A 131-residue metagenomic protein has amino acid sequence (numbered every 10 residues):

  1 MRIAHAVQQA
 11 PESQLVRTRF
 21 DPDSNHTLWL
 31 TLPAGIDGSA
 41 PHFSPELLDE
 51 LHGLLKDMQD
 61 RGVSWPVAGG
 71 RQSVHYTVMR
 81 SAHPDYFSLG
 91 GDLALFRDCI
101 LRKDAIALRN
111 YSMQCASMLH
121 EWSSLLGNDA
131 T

Functional and structural regions predicted by a protein language model:
M1-V78: Conserved CoA-thioester-binding segment of acyl-CoA-metabolizing enzymes
F43-E46, K103-N110: Alpha-helix N-cap and loop-to-helix initiation/capping positions
L51-I106, S117-T131: A structural preference for short, pocket-lining loop segments at secondary-structure junctions
N110-A116: Long amphipathic alpha-helix in the N-terminal Rossmann-like dinucleotide-binding domain of NAD(P)-dependent
